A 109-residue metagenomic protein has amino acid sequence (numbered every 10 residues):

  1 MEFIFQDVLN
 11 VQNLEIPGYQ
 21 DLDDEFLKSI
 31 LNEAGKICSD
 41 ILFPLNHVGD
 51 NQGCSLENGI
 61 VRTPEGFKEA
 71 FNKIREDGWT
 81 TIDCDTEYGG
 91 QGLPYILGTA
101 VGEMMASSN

Functional and structural regions predicted by a protein language model:
M1-N109: Amphipathic, small/basic residue-rich leader segments at the start of a protein or domain
